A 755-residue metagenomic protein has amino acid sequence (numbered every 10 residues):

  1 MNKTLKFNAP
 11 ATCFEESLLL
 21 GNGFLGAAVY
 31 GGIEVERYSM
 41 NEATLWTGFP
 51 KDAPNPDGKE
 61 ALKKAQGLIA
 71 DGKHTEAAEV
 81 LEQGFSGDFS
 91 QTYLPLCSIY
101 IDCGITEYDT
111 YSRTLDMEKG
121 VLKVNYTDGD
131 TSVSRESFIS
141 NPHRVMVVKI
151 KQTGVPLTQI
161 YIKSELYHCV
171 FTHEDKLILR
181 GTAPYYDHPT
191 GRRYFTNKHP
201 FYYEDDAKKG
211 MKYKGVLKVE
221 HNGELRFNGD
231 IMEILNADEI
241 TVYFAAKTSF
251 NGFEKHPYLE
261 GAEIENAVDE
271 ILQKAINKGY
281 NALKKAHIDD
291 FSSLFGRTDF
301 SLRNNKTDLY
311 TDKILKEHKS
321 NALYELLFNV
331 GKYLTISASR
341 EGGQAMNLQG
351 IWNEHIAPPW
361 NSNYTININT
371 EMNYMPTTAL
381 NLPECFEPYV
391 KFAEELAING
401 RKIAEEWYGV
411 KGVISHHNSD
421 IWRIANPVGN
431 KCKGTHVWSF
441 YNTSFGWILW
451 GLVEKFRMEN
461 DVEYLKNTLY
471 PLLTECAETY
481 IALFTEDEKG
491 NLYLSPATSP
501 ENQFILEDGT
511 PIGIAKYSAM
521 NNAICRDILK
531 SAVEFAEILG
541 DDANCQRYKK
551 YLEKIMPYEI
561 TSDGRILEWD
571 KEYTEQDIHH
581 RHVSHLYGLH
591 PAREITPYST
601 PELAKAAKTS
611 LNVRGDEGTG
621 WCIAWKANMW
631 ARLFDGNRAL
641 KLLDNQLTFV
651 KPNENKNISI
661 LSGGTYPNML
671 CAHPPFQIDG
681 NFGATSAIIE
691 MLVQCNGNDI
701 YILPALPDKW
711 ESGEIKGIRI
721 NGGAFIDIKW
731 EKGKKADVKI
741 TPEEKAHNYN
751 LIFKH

Functional and structural regions predicted by a protein language model:
M1-H436, E454-F456, T474-A477, L529 (+8 more regions): Aromatic-residue-lined binding/catalytic grooves and analogous aromatic/hydrophobic interfacial grooves in multimeric
Q349-G350, E354, L492-P496, N502 (+2 more regions): C-terminal catalytic domain of Rieske-type non-heme iron oxygenases
W360-Y364, T377, C432-T443, E459-P471 (+5 more regions): Alpha-helix capping and helix-loop boundary segments enriched in small/acidic/polar residues
I368-T378, N442-V453, M520-K530, S584-R593 (+3 more regions): Well-ordered alpha-helical segments within folded domains of soluble proteins
V462, K466-L483, R526, W630-Q646: Extended amphipathic alpha-helical segments enriched in small hydrophobics
E475-F535: Acidic/histidine-rich catalytic neighborhood
A672-N750: C-terminal structured "cap/appendage" subdomains that terminate the fold
